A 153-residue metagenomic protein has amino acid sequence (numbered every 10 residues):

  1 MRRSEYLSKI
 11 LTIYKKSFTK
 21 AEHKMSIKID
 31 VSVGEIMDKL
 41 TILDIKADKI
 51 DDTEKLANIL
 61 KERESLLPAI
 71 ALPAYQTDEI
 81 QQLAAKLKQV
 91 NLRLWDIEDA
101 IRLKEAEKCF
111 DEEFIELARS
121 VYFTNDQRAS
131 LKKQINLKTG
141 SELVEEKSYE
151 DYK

Functional and structural regions predicted by a protein language model:
I10, Y14, H23-K153: Extended, charge-rich alpha-helical interface modules
